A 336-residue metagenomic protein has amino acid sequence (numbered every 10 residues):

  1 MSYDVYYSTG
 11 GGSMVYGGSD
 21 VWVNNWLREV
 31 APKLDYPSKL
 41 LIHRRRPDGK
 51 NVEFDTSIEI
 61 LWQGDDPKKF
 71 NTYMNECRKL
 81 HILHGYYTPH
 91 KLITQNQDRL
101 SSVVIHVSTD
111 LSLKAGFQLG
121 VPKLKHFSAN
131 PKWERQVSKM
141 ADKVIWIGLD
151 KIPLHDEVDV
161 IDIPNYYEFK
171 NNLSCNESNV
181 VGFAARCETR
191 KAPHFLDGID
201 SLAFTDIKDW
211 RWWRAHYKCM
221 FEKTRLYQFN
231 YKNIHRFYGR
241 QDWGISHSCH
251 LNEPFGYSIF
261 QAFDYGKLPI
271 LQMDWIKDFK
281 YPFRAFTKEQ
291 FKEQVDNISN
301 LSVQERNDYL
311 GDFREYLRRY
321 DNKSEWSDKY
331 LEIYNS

Functional and structural regions predicted by a protein language model:
Y7-G17, V21-P67: N-terminal strand-loop element at the rim of the active site of nucleotide-sugar-dependent glycosyltransferases
G18-N25, R186-D200: A conserved mid-protein helix/loop that constitutes part of the nucleotide-sugar donor-binding site
G18-V21, E289-K292, N300-S336: A charged, aromatic-enriched C-terminal amphipathic alpha-helix characteristic of glycosyltransferases across folds
Q63-K69, W210-R211, A215-H216, M220-G239: Conserved active-site histidine-acidic residue motif and adjacent donor-binding/catalytic loop of glycosyltransferases
V107-I145, G239: Membrane-proximal helix-turn-helix segments that form the acceptor-binding/catalytic region of lipid-linked
T109-L111, L149-I152, D159-L173, D209-W210 (+1 more regions): Short beta-strand->alpha-helix junction loop in the catalytic core of nucleotide-activated group-transfer enzymes
N171-K191, D200-L202: Conserved donor-binding/catalytic core segment of Leloir-type glycosyltransferases
I245-I259, Q272-Y281: Nucleotide-sugar-dependent
